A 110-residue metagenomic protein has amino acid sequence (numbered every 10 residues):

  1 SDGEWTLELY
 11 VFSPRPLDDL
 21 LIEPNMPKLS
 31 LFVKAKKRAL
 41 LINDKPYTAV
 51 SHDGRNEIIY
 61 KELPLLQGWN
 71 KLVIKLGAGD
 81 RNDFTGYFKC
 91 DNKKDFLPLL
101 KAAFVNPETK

Functional and structural regions predicted by a protein language model:
S1-G3, L21-N25, F32, R55 (+1 more regions): Solvent-exposed loop and beta-edge segments used for protein-protein assembly and interaction
S1-N25, K110: Extended carbohydrate-recognition surfaces in non-catalytic/accessory domains of CAZymes and lectin-like proteins
G3-W5, P27-L29, K36-L40, N82-F84 (+1 more regions): Short beta-strand/loop motifs in extracellular/secreted proteins, especially within beta-sandwich accessory domains
S13, A35, L76-A78: Short beta-strand segments enriched in hydrophobic/aromatic residues within well-folded beta-rich domains
L17-L41, L72: Aromatic-lined ligand-binding clefts that engage carbohydrates, nucleic acids, or primary amines
A35, A39-K61: Solvent-exposed beta-strand/loop surfaces of large extracellular or lumenal domains
K61-K110: An acidic-aromatic loop/edge-strand motif
